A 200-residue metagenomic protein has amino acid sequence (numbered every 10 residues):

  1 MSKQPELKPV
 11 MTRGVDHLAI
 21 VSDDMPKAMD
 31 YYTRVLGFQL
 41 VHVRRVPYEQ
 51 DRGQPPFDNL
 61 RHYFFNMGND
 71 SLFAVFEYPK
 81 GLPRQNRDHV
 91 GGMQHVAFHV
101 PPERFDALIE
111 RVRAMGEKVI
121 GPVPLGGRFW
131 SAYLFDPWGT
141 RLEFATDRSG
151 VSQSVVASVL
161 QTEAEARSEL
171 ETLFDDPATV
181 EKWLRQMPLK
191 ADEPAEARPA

Functional and structural regions predicted by a protein language model:
K3-E6, T12-R13, M25-P26, S71 (+5 more regions): Vicinal oxygen chelate
K3-Q4, Y48-R52, K80-Q85: A short, acidic/glycine-rich surface segment
V21-L72: Core segments of cupin and vicinal oxygen chelate
V41-V43, P122, F144: Residue-level detector of high-confidence beta-strand sites
G53-F57, Q85-D88, Y133: Short glycine-biased active-site loop of nucleotidyltransferases that positions the nucleotide triphosphate and helps
F64-N66, E77, F135: Short, well-ordered beta-strand micro-motif
R84-D88, Q153-V156: A short, polar/proline- and glycine-enriched secondary-structure boundary/capping micro-motif
